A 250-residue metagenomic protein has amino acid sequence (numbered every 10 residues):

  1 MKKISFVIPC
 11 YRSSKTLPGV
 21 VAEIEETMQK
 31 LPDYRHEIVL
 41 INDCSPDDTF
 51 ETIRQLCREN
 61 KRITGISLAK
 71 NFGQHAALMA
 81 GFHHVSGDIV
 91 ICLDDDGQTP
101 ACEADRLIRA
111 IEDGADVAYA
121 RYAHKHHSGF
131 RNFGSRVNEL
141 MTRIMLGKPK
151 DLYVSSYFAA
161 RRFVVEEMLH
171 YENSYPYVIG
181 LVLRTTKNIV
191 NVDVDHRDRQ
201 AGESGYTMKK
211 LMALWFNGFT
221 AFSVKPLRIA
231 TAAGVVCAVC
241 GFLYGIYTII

Functional and structural regions predicted by a protein language model:
M1-S128: Structured catalytic core of nucleotide-sugar glycosyltransferases
V20-E23, T27, T52, L107 (+5 more regions): A ubiquitous structural signal for well-ordered alpha-helices
Q55, R143-I144, E167, R184 (+1 more regions): Transmembrane helix-loop junction
T64-K70, Q74-H84, Q98-P176, R197-F216: Acceptor/aglycone-binding surface of glycosyltransferases and processive sugar-polymer synthases
Y177-I250: Hydrophobic helical membrane-anchoring modules
